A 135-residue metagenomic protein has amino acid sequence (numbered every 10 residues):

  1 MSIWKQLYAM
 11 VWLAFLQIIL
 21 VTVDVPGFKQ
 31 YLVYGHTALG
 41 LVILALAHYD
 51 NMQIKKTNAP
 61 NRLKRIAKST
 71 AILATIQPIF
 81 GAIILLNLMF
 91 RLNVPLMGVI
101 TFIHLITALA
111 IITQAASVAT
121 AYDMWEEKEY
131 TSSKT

Functional and structural regions predicted by a protein language model:
M1-T135: Polytopic transmembrane helical bundles with strong interfacial aromatic enrichment
